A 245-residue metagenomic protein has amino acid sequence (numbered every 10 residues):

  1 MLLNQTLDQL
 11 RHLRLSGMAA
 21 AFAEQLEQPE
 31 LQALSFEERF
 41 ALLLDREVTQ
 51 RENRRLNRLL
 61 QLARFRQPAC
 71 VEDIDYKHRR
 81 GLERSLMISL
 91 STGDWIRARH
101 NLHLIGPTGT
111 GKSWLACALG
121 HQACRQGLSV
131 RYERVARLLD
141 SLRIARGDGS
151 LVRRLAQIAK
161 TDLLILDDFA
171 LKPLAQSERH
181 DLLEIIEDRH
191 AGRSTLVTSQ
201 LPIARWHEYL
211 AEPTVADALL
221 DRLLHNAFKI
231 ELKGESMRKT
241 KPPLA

Functional and structural regions predicted by a protein language model:
M1-D8, T240-A245: Intrinsically disordered, low-complexity and often Lys/Arg-enriched segments
D8, L15-Q67: Interdomain "pre-motor" coupling segment immediately N-terminal to P-loop NTPase/helicase cores
H12-L15, P29-E37, R46, R64-F65 (+5 more regions): Conserved phosphate/pyrophosphate-binding and hydrolysis machinery centered on Walker-type P-loop NTPases, extending
F22, S129-E133, R137-K160, F169-A245: Replace "adjacent to P-loop NTPase cores in ATP/GTP-dependent enzymes" with "adjacent to NTP-binding cores
R54-L104: Extended interfacial segments that mediate partner engagement and assembly in macromolecular machines
L82-K160: Conserved P-loop
L163: Walker B motif beta-strand of ABC-family P-loop ATPases
